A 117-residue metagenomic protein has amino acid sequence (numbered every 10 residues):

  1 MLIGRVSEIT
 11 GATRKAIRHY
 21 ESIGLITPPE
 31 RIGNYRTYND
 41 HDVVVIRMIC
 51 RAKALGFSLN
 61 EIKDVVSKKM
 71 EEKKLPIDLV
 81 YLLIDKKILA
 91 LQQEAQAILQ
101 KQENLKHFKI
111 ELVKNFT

Functional and structural regions predicted by a protein language model:
M1-A12, A16: Polyanion-binding surface elements
L2-R5, T27, D40-T117: Arg/Lys-rich, alpha-helical DNA-contact motif
E8, E21-S22, D64: Alpha-helical residues within the helix-turn-helix
I17-Y20, I49: Conserved hydrophobic/aromatic packing and binding residues within compact polymer-binding modules
I26-G33: Beta-hairpin "wing" of winged helix-turn-helix
N34-D40: Minor-groove-contacting beta-hairpin "wing" of winged helix-turn-helix DNA-binding domains
